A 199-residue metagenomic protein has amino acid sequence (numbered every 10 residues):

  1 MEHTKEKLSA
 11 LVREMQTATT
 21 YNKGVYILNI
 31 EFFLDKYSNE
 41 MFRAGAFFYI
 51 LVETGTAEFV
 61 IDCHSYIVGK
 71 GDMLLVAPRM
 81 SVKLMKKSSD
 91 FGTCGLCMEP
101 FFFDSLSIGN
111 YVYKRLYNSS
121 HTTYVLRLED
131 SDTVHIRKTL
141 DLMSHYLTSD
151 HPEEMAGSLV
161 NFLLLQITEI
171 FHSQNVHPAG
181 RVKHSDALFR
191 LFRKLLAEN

Functional and structural regions predicted by a protein language model:
M1-Y66: Generic protein-terminus/edge-of-domain signal
E2, V12-T20, M85-H145: A hydrophobic/aromatic-rich effector-binding and dimerization subdomain of bacterial HTH-type transcriptional regulators
F48-L51, H135-T139, L159, L163-Q166: Amphipathic, well-ordered alpha-helical segments in soluble domains
V52-T54, A77, K87, S119: A short, compositionally biased micro-patch
E53, R137-T148, R193-A197: Regular secondary-structure segments
C63-A77: Short acidic-glycine-tyrosine-enriched beta hairpin
L74, P78-L84, F103: Histidine-centered metal-chelating micro-motifs
R127-L128, S149-A156, I167-N199: Short, Lys/Arg-enriched, Trp-marked, Pro/Gly-tolerant hinge/linker segments that flank
